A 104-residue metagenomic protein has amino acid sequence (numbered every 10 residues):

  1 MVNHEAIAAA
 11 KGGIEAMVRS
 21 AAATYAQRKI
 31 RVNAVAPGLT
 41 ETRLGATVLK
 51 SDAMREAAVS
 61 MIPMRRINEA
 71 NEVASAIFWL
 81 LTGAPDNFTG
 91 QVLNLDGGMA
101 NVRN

Functional and structural regions predicted by a protein language model:
M1-E5, Q27-R28, R65: Active-site loop immediately N-terminal to the catalytic Tyr-X3-Lys motif of short-chain dehydrogenase/reductase
A10, V18: Active-site helix of classical SDR
A23-T24, D86: Alpha-helical segment proximal to the catalytic Tyr-Lys
Y25-Q27, T40, N68, L81: A short hydrophobic alpha-helix cap/turn motif
A36-T47: Short, flexible catalytic-loop segment of classical short-chain dehydrogenase/reductase
V48-I62: A short C-terminal helix-loop "cap" of Rossmann-like NAD(P)-dependent dehydrogenase/epimerase domains
I62-V73: A conserved structural motif in NAD(P)-dependent oxidoreductases
F78, T89-N104: Short C-terminal tail/terminal secondary-structure segment of NAD(P)H-dependent dehydrogenase/reductase domains
